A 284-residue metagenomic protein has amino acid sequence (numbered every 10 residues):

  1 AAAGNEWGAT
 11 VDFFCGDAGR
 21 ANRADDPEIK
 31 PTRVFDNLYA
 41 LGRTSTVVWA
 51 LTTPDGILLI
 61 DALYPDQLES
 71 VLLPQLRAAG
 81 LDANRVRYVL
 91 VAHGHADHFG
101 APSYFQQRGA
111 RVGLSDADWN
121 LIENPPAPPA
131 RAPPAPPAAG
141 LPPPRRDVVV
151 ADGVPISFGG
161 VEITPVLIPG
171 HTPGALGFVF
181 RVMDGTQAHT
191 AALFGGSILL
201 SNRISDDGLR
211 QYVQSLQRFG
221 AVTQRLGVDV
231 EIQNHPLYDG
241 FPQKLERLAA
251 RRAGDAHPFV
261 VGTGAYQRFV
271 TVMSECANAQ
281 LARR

Functional and structural regions predicted by a protein language model:
A1-A24, G185-A188, G196-R284: Accessory terminal helices/loops
G8, G16-A18, P27-E28, R33-F35 (+6 more regions): Metallo-beta-lactamase
A24-A79, A83, F178-L199: Conserved beta-strand hairpin/beta-sheet module of binuclear metal-dependent hydrolase folds, prominently
K30-P31, A62, L73-L76, H95 (+4 more regions): Extracytoplasmic low-complexity repetitive segments enriched in small/polar residues
L59-Y64, P102, S205-D207: Second-shell loop/turn segments in exported
I60-A62, R85-G94, R111-S115, L167-G170 (+2 more regions): Active-site neighborhood of phospho(di)ester-bond hydrolases with catalytic His/Asp-centered motifs
Q67, G94-G100, N120-I122, P173-L176 (+2 more regions): Active-site environment of divalent metal-dependent phosphoester hydrolases
Q67-L68, P74-P155, A249-R251, V261 (+1 more regions): Active-site HxH/HxHxD metal-binding segment of metal-dependent hydrolases
